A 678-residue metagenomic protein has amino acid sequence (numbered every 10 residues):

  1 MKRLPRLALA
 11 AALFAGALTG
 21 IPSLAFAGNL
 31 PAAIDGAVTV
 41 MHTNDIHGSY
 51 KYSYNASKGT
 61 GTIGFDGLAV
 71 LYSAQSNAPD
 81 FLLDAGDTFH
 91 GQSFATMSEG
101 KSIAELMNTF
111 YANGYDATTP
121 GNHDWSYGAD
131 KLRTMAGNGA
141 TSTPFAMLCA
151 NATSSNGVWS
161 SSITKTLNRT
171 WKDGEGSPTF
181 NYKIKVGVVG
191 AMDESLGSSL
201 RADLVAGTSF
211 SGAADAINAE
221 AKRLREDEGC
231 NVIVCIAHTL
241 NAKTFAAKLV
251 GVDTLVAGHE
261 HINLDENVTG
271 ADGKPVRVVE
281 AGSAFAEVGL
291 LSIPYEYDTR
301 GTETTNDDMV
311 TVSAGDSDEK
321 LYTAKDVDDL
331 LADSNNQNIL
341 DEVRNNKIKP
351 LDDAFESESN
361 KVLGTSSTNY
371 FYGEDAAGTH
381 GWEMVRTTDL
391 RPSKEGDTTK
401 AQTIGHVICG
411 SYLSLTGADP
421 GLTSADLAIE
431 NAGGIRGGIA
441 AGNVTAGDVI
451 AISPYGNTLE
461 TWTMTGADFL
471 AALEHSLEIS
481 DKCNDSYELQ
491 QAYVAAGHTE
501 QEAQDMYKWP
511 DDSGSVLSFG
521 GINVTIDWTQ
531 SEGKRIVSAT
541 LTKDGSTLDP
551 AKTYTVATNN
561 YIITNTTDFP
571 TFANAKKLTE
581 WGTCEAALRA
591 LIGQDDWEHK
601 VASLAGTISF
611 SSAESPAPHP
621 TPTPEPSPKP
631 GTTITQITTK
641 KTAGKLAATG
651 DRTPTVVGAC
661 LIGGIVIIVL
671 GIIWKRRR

Functional and structural regions predicted by a protein language model:
M1-A8: Bacterial N-terminal signal peptides that target proteins for export
A10-G20: Bacterial N-terminal signal peptides
L18-I34, A647-T655, W674: Sec-dependent signal peptide cleavage junction
G28-T323, I404-V407, S411, A428 (+1 more regions): Acidic, metal/ion-coordinating pockets
I34-T39, S49-S53, K58-I63, T143-N151 (+7 more regions): Feature captures C-terminal
T179-K183, Y295-N443, I592-P616: A short C-terminal boundary segment appended to hydrolase-like catalytic domains
S612-D651: C-terminal low-complexity, Ser/Thr- and acidic/Pro-rich disordered "stalk" regions positioned immediately N-terminal
A659-R678: C-terminal membrane-anchoring or membrane-association module
